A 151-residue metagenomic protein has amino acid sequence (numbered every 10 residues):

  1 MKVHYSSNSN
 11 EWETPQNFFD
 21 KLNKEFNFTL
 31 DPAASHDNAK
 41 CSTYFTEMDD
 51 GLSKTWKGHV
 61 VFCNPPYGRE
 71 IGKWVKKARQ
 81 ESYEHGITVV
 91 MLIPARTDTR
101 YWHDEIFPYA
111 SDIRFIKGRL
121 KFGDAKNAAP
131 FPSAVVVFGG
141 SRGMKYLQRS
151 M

Functional and structural regions predicted by a protein language model:
M1-M151: Class I S-adenosyl-L-methionine-dependent methyltransferase catalytic core
